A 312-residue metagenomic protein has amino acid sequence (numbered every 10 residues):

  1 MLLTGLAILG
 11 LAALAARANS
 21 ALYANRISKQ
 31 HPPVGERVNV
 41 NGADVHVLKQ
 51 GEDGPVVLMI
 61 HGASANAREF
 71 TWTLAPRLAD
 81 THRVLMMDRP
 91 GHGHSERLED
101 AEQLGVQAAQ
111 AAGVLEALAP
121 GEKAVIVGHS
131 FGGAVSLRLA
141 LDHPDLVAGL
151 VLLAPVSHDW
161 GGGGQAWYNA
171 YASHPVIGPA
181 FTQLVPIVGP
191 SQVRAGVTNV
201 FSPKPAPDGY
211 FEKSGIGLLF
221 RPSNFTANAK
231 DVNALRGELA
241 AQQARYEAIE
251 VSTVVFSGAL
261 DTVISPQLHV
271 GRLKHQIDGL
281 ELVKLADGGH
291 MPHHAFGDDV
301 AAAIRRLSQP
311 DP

Functional and structural regions predicted by a protein language model:
M1-P55, D80-H82, E122, Q309-P312: Alpha/beta-hydrolase fold catalytic core
R26, G164-A166, V185-E247: Conserved alpha/beta-hydrolase catalytic His-Asp/Glu region
L48-Q50, M86-V127: Active-site loop/oxyanion-hole signature of alpha/beta-hydrolase fold enzymes
K49-H94: Conserved HGGG/HGGXW glycine-rich cap/lid loop of the alpha/beta-hydrolase fold
R77, V254-G288: Conserved loop-alpha-helix segment in the C-terminal half of the alpha/beta-hydrolase fold that carries the catalytic
G128, G132, S136: Gly/Ala-rich beta-loop-alpha elbow adjacent to hydrolase catalytic centers
L141, L150-T182: Flexible "cap/lid" loop of the alpha/beta hydrolase fold
G288-G297: Catalytic histidine-centered segment of alpha/beta-hydrolase-like enzymes
